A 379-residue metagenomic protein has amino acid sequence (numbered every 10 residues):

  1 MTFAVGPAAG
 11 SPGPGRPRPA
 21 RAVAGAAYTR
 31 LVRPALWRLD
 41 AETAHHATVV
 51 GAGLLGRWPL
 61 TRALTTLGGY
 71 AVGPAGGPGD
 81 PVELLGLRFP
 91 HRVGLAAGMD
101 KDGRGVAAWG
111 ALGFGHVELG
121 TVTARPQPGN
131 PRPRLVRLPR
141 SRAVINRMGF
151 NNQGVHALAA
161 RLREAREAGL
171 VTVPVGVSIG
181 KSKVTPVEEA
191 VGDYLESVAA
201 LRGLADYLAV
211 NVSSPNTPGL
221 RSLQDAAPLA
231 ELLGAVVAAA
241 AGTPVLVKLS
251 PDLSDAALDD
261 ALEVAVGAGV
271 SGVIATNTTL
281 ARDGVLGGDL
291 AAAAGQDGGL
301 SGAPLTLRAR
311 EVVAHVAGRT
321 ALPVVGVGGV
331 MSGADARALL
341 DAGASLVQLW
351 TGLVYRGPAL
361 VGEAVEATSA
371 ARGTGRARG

Functional and structural regions predicted by a protein language model:
V23-V82, N146, V155-H156: An N-cap/entry alpha-helix motif that binds or orients negatively charged groups
R62-G73, V212-P228, E263-L322, L360: Glycine/Thr-rich beta-alpha phosphate-binding loop at enzyme active sites
G86-G94, L170-V177, A239-L253, G318-V327: Short beta-strand/loop segments at the ligand-binding rim of alpha/beta enzyme cores
D102-A111, L253-G267, A317-T320, V330-V347: Catalytic cores of alpha/beta
G113-Q127, V212, S271-R282, G329-V330 (+1 more regions): Glycine-rich phosphate-binding active-site loops on the catalytic face of alpha/beta enzymes
G120-V171: A gly/proline- and charged-residue-enriched helix-loop-helix capping module
P126-R142, D283-G298, L346, T351-G379: C-terminal helical cap(s) of enzyme catalytic domains, especially alpha/beta-barrels
S182-Y194, S222, V247-G267: Active-site glycine- and acidic-residue-rich loops that bind and position anionic ligands or nucleotide-like cofactors
